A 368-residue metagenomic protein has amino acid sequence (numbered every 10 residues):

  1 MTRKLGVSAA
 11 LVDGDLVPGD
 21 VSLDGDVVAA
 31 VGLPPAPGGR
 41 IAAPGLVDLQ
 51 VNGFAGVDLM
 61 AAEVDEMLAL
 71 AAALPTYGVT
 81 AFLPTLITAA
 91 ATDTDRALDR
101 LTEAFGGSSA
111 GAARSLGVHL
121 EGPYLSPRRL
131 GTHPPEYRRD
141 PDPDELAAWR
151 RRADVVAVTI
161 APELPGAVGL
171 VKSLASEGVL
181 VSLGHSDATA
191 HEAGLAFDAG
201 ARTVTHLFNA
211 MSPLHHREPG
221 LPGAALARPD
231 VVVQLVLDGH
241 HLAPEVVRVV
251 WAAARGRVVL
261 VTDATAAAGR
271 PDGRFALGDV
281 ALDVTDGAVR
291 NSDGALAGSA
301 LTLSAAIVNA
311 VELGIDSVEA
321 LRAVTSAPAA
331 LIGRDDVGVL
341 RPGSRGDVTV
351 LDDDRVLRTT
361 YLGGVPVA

Functional and structural regions predicted by a protein language model:
M1-P35, Y361, P366: N-terminal metal-binding scaffold of metallo-dependent hydrolase/deaminase domains
M1-V7, A30-L68, A72: Replace "His-x-His-based motif
I41, L49, L59-A113, E136-R151 (+1 more regions): Alpha-helical scaffold segments that flank or form the walls of functional sites
G45-V47, V118, S182, L260-V261: Residue-level marker for buried hydrophobic side chains located in beta-strands that build the well-ordered beta-sheet
Q50, L74, L120, L174 (+4 more regions): Conserved, mostly hydrophobic/aromatic
N52-F54, L68-A97, A113-S126, A153-E163 (+5 more regions): Divalent metal-dependent hydrolysis catalytic cores, especially in the metallo-beta-lactamase
L146, R150-R270: Active-site core of metal-dependent hydrolases
G220-V233, G239, W251-T262, A267-S344 (+1 more regions): His/Asp/Glu-enriched, well-ordered alpha-helical/loop segment that forms or immediately abuts the divalent-metal
